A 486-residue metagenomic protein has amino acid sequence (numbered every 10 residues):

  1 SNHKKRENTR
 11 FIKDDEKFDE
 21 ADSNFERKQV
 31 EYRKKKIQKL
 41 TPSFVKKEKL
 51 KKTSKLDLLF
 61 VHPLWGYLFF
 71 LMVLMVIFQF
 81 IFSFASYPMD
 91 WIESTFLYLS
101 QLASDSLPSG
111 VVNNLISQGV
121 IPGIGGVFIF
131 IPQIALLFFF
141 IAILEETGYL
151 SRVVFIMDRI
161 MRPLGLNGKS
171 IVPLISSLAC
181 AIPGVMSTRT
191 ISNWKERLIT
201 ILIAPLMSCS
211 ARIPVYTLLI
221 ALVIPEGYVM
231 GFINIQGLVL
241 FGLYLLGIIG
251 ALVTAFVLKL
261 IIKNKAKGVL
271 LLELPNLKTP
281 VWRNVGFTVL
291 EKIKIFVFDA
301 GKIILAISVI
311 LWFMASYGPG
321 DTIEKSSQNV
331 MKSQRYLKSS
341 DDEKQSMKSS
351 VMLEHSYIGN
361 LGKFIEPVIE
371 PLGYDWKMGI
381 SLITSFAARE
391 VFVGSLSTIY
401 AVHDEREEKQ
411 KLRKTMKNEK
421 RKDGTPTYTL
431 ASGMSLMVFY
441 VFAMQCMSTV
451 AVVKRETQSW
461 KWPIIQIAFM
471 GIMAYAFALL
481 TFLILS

Functional and structural regions predicted by a protein language model:
S1-K47, V330-Y336, D341, E407-N418: Alpha-helical transmembrane helix bundles of large polytopic membrane transport and channel proteins
E26-V30, T41-S54, S104-N113, L274-F287 (+2 more regions): Short, membrane-interfacial amphipathic segments enriched in basic
F60-F155: Core alpha-helical transmembrane segments of integral membrane proteins
P88-V120, I124, L164, V185-L198 (+1 more regions): Extended, low-charge hydrophobic alpha-helical regions
S94, Y98-L102, S106, S151-A179 (+4 more regions): Juxtamembrane inter-helical linkers in multi-pass membrane proteins
I213-V239, K294, S448-S459, A478-S486: Transmembrane helix-loop junctions at the membrane interface of multipass transporters and ion channels
Q236-T254: Alpha-helical transmembrane segments
K259-G268, L277-N329: Long hydrophobic segments that form regular secondary structure
